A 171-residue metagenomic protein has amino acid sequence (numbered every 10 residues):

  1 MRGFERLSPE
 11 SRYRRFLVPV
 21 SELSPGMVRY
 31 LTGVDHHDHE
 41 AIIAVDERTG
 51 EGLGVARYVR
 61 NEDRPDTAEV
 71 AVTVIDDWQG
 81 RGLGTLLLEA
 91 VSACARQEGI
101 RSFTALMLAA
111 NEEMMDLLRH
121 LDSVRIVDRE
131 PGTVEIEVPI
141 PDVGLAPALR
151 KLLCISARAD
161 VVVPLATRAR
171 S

Functional and structural regions predicted by a protein language model:
M1-S171: Long, contiguous binding/interaction regions
